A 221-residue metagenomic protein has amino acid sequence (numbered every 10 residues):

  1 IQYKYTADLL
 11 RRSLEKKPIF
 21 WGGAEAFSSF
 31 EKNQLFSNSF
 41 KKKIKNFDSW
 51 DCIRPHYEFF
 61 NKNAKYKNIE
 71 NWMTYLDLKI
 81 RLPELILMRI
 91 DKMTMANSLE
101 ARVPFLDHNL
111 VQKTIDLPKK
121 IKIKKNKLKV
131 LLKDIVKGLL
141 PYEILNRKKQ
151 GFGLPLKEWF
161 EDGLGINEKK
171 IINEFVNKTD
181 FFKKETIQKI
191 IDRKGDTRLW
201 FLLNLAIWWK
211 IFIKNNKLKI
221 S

Functional and structural regions predicted by a protein language model:
I1: A mobile, often basic/glycine-rich helix-loop segment that functions as the active-site lid/recognition loop
Y5: PAPS-dependent sulfation machinery
D8-S221: Adenosyl-5′-phosphate
